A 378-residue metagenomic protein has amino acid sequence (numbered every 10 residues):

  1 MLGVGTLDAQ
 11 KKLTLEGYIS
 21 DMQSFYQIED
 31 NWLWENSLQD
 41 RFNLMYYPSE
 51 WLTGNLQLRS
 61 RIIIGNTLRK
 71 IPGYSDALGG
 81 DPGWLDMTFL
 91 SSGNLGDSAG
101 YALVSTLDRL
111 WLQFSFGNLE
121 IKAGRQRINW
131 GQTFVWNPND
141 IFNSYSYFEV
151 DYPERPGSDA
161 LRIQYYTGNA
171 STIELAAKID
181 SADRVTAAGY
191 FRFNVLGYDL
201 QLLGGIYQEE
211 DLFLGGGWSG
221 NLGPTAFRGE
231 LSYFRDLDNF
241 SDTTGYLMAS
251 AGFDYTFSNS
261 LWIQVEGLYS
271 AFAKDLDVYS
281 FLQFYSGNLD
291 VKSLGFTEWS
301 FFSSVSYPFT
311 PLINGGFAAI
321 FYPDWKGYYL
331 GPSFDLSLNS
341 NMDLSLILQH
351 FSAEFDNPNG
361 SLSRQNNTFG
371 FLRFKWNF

Functional and structural regions predicted by a protein language model:
A9-I28, G54-L56, S171: Transmembrane beta-strand segments of Gram-negative outer membrane beta-barrel proteins
L13, E50-G54, N118-I121, A170-I173 (+6 more regions): Repeated loop/turn-to-beta-strand initiation elements of outer-membrane beta-barrel proteins
G17-Q23, L56-S60, A123-R125, L175-I179 (+7 more regions): Transmembrane beta-barrel strands of outer-membrane/channel proteins
W32-L38, L103-D108, S115, R155-D159 (+6 more regions): Residues that define the transmembrane beta-barrel architecture of outer-membrane proteins
L44-P48, Q113-F116, Y165-T167, R192-V195 (+7 more regions): Residue-level signature of outer-membrane beta-barrel architecture
L52-T172, F193, A353: Outer membrane beta-barrel
N221-I320: Detector for outer-membrane/organellar transmembrane beta-barrel domains, recognizing the amphipathic beta-strand
S303, Y307, F334-L336, D343 (+2 more regions): Outer-membrane beta-barrel "beta-signal"
